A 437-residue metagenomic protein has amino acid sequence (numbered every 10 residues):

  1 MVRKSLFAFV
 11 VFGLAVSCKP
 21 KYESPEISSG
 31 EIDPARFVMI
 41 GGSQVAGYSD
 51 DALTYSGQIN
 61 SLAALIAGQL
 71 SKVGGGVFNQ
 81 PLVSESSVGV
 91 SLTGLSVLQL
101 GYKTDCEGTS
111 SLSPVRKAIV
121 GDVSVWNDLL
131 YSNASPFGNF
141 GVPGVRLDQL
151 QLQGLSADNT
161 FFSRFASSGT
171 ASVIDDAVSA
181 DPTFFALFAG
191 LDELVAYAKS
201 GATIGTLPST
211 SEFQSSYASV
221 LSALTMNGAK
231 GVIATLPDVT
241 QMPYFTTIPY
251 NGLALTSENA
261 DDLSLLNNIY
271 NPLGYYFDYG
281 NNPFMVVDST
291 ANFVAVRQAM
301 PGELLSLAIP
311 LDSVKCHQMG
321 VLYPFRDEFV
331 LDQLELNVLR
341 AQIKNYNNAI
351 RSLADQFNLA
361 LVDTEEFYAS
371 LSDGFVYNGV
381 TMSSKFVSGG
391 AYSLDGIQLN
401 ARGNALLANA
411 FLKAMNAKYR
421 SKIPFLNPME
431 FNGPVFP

Functional and structural regions predicted by a protein language model:
V2-S5, V10-R36, S421-P437: Bacterial Sec-dependent N-terminal signal peptides
G30, Y48-L53, A196-A202, M242-T247 (+3 more regions): Short, solvent-exposed loop/turn and secondary-structure capping segments
F37, L62-I66, K385-F436: Histidine-centered active-site loop/cap adjacent to the catalytic His in serine esterases/O-acetyl transfer systems
F37-D51: Catalytic nucleophile-elbow at a beta strand-turn-alpha helix junction centered on a G-D-S/GDSL motif, marking
I40-S43, L187-D192, A198-S200, A234-D238 (+2 more regions): Active-site-proximal beta-strand/loop segments in catalytic clefts of secreted hydrolases
L53-S215, S219, T240, F245 (+3 more regions): Conserved SGNH/GDSL esterase-like catalytic core that processes O-acyl groups on lipids and polysaccharides
A180, S216-I233, Q342-D363: A structural motif corresponding to the C-terminal end of an alpha-helix and its immediate exit/capping segment
T246-A341, N348-I397: Mobile gating loops/cap/lid regions near enzyme active sites that modulate substrate access
